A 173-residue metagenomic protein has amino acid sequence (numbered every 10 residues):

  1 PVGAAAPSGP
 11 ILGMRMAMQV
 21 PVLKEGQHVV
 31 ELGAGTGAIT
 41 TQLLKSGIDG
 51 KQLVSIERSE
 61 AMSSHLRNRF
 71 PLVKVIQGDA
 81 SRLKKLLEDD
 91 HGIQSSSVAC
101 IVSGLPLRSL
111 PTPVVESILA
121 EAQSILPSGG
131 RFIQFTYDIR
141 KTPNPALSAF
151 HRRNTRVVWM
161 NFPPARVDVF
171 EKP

Functional and structural regions predicted by a protein language model:
P1-L23: Class I SAM-dependent methyltransferase Rossmann-like catalytic core, especially the SAM/SAH-binding loop
G26-G35: Conserved class I S-adenosyl-L-methionine
T36-I48: Conserved SAM-binding loop of SAM-dependent methyltransferases across substrates and taxa, primarily the Class I
S59, D79: Conserved SAM/SAH-binding beta-strand->alpha-helix loop
L66-R67: Conserved SAM-binding loop
E116-S128: A short glycine-rich, Lys/Arg-flanked "PGG" loop and its adjoining helix->strand segment in the class I
G129-T136: Conserved beta-strand signature within the Rossmann-like core of class I S-adenosyl-L-methionine
V157-P173: Core SAM-dependent methyltransferase catalytic element
